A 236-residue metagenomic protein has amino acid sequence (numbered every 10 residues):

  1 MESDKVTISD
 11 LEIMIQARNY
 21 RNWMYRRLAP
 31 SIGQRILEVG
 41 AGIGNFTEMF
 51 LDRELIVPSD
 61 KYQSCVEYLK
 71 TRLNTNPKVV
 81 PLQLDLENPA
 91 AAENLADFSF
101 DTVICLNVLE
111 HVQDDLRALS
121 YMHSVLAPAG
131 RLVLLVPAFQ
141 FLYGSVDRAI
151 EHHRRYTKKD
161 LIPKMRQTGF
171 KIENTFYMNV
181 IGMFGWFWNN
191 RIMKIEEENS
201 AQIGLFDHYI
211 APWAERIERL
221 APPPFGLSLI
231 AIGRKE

Functional and structural regions predicted by a protein language model:
M1-F98, T102-L106, L116-L119, G204 (+3 more regions): Conserved N-terminal segment of class I S-adenosyl-L-methionine
C65, A90, A129, Q140-L142 (+1 more regions): Feature marks short, surface-exposed loop/turn motifs that line or immediately flank catalytic pockets and channel
N107-H111: A short His-aromatic
L116-R131: A short glycine-rich, Lys/Arg-flanked "PGG" loop and its adjoining helix->strand segment in the class I
L132-R154, K158-R166: Short, glycine-/aromatic-enriched active-site segment of Class I SAM-dependent methyltransferases
F170-V180: Conserved S-adenosyl-L-methionine
G182-A211: C-terminal helical/coil "lid" or tail adjacent to the Rossmann-like core of SAM-dependent
F187-K194, P224-E236: Core SAM-dependent methyltransferase catalytic element
